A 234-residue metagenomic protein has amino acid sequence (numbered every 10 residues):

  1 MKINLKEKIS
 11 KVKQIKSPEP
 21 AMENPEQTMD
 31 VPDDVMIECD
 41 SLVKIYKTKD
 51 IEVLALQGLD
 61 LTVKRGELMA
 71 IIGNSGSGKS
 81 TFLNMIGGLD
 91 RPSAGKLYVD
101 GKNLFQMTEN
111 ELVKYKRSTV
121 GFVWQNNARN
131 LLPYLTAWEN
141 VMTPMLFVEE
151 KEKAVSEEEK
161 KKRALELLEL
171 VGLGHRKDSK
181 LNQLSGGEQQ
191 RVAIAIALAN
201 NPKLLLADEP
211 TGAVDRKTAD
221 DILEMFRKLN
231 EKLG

Functional and structural regions predicted by a protein language model:
D50-I51, L104-G121, E157: ABC ATPase NBD coupling module
G87: Helix-to-loop junction immediately C-terminal to a conserved catalytic motif
G95-N103: Conserved ABC transporter NBD signature motif
Y134-T143: Short coil-to-helix segment of the ABC ATPase nucleotide-binding domain corresponding to the Q-loop/switch region
K180-L184, E188: Conserved ABC ATPase signature
N201: Conserved catalytic motifs of ABC-family nucleotide-binding domains
L205-D208: Catalytic Walker B motif of ABC-type/P-loop ATPase nucleotide-binding domains
